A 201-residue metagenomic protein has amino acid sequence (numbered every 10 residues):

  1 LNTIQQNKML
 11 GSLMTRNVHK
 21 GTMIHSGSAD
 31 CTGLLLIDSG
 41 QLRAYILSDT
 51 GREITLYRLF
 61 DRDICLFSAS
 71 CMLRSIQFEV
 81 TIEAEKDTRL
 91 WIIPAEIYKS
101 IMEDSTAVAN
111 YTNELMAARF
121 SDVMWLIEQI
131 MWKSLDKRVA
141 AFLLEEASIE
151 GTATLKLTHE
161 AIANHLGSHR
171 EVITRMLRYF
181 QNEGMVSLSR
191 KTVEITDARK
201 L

Functional and structural regions predicted by a protein language model:
L1-S39: Regulatory nucleotide-sensing modules
Q5-Q6, T55-E114: Cyclic-nucleotide recognition modules
M14, M23, Q41-I46, I64 (+1 more regions): Short beta-strand segments in beta-sandwich/barrel cores
T32-Y45, F60-R62: Glycine- and acidic-residue-biased ligand/ion/polar-headgroup-sensing regions
S39, E96-I97, E160, R199: Alpha-helix/helix-capping structural signal
E79-V80, K99-E103, D122-M131, I149-E150: Short helix-to-loop capping/linker segments positioned immediately adjacent to catalytic or ligand/cofactor-binding
W125-L144: Short alpha-helical segments that sit at the start of domains
L135, L144-L201: Phosphate-/nucleic-acid-contacting segments
